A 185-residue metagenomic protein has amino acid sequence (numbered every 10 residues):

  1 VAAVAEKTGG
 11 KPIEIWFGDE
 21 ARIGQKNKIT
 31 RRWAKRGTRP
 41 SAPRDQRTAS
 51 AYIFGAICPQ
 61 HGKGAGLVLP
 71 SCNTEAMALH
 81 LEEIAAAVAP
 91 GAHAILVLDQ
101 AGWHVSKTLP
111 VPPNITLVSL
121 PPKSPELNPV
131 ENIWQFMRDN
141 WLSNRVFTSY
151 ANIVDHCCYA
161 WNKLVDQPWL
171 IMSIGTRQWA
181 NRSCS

Functional and structural regions predicted by a protein language model:
V1-E82, T176-S185: Extended, low-complexity cationic-aromatic segments
G10-I15, V130-S185: C-terminal anion-handling pockets and recognition modules
W16-G18, A94-L98, V118-P121: Short beta-strand segments
T38-R47, P113-N132, V146: RNase H-like polynucleotidyl transferase catalytic core
A76-I95: Short, basic/hydrophobic alpha-helical segments
G91-H104, N128: Acidic/histidine-rich, metal-coordinating catalytic segments
S106-N114: Short, aromatic/basic amphipathic alpha-helical patches
